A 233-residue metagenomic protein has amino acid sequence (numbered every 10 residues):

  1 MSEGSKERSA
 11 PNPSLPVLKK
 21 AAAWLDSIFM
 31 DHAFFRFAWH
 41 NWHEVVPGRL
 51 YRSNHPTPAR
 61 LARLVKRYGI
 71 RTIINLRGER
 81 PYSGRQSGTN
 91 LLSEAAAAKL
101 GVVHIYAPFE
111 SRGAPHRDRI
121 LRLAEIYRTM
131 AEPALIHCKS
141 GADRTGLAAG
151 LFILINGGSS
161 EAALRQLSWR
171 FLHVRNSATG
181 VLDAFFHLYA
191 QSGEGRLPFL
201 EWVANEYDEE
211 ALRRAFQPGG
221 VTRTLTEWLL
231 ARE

Functional and structural regions predicted by a protein language model:
M1-A134, L147-E233: Cys-dependent protein tyrosine phosphatase-like superfamily
C138: Short cysteine clusters
G141: Substrate/cofactor-recognition hotspot
R144: Catalytic domains of cell-wall/extracellular-matrix polysaccharide-remodeling enzymes, centered on de-N-acetylation
